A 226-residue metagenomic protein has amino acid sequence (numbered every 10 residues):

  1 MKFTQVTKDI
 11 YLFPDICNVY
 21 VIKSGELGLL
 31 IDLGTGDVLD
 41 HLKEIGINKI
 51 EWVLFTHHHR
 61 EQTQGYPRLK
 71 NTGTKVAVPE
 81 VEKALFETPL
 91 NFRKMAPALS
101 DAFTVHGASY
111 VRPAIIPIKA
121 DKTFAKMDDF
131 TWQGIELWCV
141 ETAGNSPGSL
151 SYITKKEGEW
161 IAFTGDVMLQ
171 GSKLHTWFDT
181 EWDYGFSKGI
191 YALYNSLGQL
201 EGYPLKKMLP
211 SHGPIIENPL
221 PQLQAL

Functional and structural regions predicted by a protein language model:
M1-I45, S151-Q170: Conserved beta-strand hairpin/beta-sheet module of binuclear metal-dependent hydrolase folds, prominently
Y11-P14, K119-T123, I190-Y191: Short gly/ser/thr-rich secondary-structure transition/capping motifs
Y20-I22, T104-H106, S172-W177: Short, basic/glycine-rich phosphate-binding loops at helix/coil junctions that contact nucleotide phosphates
G28-L29, D129, E136-Q222: Metallo-beta-lactamase
D32, P79, S211: A cross-family glycoside hydrolase active-site/sugar-binding cleft signature
G36-D37, R60-E61, A84, L137 (+2 more regions): Short alpha-helical
L39, K43-D129, W160: Active-site HxH/HxHxD metal-binding segment of metal-dependent hydrolases
V76-A77, G189, L223-L226: Core catalytic region of metal-dependent phosphoesterases/phosphodiesterases, especially metallo-beta-lactamase-like
